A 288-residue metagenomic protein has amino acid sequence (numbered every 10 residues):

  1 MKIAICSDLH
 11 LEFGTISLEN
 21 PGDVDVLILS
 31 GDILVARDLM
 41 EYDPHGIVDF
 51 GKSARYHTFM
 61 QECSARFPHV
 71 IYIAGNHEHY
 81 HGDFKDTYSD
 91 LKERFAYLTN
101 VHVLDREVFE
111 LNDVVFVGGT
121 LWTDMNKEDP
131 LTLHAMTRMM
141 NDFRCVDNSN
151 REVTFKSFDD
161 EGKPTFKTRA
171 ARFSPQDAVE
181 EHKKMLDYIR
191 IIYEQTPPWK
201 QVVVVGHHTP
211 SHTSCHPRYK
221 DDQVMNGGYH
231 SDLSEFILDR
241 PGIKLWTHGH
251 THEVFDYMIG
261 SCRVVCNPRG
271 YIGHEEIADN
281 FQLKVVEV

Functional and structural regions predicted by a protein language model:
M1-A4, V108-G118, Q201, M258-R263: Beta-strand-turn-beta hairpins that frame and shape the catalytic cleft of phosphate-ester-processing enzymes
M1-Y72, H79-D86: N-terminal active-site segment of His-dependent metallophosphoesterases
I5-S7, L27-D32, I71-N76, H102-R106 (+3 more regions): Active-site neighborhood of phospho(di)ester-bond hydrolases with catalytic His/Asp-centered motifs
H10-I16, L34-D38, N76-T87, V108-E110 (+4 more regions): Active-site environment of divalent metal-dependent phosphoester hydrolases
G14-G22, T58-S64, V103-N112, V117 (+1 more regions): Short amphipathic alpha-helices and their capping/turn segments at secondary-structure boundaries
D23, E110, H216, M225-K244 (+1 more regions): Binuclear metal-dependent phosphoesterase catalytic core
H69-C145: A basic- and aromatic-enriched beta-loop-alpha substructure that forms the phosphate/nucleotide- and DNA/RNA-contacting
V117-V203, H208-K220: Active-site-proximal loop/helix segment associated with metal-binding centers of metalloenzymes
